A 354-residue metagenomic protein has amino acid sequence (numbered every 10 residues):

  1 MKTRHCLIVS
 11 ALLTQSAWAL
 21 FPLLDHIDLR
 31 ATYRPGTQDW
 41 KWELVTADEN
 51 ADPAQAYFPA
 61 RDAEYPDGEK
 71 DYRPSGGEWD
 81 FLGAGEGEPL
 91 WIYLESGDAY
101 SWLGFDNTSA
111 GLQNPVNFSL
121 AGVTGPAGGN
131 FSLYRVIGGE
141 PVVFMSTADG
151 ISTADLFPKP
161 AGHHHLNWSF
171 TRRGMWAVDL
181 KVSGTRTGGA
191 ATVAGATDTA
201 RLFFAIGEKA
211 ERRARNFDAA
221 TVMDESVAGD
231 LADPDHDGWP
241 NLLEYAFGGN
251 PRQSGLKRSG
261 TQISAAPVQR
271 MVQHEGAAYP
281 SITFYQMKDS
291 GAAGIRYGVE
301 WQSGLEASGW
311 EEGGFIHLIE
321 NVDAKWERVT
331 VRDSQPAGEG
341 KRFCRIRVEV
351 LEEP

Functional and structural regions predicted by a protein language model:
M1-H5: Positively charged n-region of N-terminal signal peptides that target proteins for export
C6-S16: Bacterial N-terminal signal peptides
L20-G162, A196-D198, A205-E208: Phosphate/adenylate-binding glycine loop and adjacent helical scaffold
G138-E140, T185-T187, E300-A307: Change "in extracellular beta-sheet-rich domains … of secreted and cell-surface proteins" to "in beta-sheet-rich domains
H164, R172-W176: Short tyrosine-centred short linear motifs in exposed loops/low-complexity segments
K181-T187, R347-L351: Beta-strand-rich extracellular modules
G188-T199, W310: Beta-sandwich strand segments
K209-P354: Short, composition-biased motifs enriched in small/polar/acidic residues
